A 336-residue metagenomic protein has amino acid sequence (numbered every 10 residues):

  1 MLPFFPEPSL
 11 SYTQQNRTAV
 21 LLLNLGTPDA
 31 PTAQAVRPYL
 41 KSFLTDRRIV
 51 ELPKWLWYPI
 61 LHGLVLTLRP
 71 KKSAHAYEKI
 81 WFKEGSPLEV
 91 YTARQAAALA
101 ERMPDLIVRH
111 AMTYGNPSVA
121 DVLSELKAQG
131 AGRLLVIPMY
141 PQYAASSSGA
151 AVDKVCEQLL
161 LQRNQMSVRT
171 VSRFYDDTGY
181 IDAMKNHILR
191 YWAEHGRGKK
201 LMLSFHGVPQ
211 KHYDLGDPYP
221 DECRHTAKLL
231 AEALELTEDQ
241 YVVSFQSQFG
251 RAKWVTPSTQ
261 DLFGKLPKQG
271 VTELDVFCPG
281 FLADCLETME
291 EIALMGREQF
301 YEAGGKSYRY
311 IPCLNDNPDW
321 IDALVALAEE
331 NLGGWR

Functional and structural regions predicted by a protein language model:
M1-R336: Active-site-proximal alpha-helix that buttresses catalytic centers in soluble enzyme cores
